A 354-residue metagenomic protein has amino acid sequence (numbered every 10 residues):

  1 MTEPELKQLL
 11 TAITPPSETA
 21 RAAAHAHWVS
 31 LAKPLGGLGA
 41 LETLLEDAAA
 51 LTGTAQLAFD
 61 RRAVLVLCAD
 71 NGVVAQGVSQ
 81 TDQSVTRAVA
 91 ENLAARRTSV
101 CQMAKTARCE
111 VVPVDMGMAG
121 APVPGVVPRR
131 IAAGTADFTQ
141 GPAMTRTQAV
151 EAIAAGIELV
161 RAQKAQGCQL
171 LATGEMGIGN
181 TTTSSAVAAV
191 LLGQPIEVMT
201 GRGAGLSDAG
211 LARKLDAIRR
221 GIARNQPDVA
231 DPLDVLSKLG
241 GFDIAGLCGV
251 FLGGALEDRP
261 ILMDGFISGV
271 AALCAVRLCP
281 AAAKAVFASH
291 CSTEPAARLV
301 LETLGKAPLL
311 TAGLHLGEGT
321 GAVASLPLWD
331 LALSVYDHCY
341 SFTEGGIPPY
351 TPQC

Functional and structural regions predicted by a protein language model:
M1-C354: N-terminal loops that bind phosphate or other acidic moieties and the adjacent beta-alpha structural core
